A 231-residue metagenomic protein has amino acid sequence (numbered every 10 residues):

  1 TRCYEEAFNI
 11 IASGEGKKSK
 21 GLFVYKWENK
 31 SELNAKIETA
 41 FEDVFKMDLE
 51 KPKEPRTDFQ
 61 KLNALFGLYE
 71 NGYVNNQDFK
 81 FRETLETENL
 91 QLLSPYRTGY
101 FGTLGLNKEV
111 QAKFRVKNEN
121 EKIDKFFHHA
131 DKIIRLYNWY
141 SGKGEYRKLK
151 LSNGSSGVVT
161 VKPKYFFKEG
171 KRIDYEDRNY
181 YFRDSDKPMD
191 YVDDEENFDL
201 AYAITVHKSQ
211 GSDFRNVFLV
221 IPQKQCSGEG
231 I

Functional and structural regions predicted by a protein language model:
T1-I133, Y137-S152: Conserved helicase motor core of P-loop NTPases
K108-I231: Conserved nucleotide-binding/hydrolysis modules and their immediate coupling elements across P-loop/ASCE NTPase motors
